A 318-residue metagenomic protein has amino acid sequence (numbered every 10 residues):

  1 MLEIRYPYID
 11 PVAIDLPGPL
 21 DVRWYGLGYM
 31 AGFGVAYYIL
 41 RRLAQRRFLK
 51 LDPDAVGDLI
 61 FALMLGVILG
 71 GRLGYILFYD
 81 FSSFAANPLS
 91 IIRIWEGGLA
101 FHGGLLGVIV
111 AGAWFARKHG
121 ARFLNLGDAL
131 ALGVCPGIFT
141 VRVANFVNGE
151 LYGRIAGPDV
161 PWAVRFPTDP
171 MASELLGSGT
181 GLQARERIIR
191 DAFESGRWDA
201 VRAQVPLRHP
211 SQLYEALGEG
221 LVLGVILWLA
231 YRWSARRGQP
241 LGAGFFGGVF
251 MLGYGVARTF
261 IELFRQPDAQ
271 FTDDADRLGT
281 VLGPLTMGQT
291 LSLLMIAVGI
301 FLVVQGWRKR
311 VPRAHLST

Functional and structural regions predicted by a protein language model:
M1-T318: Hydrophobic, membrane-interfacing alpha helices
